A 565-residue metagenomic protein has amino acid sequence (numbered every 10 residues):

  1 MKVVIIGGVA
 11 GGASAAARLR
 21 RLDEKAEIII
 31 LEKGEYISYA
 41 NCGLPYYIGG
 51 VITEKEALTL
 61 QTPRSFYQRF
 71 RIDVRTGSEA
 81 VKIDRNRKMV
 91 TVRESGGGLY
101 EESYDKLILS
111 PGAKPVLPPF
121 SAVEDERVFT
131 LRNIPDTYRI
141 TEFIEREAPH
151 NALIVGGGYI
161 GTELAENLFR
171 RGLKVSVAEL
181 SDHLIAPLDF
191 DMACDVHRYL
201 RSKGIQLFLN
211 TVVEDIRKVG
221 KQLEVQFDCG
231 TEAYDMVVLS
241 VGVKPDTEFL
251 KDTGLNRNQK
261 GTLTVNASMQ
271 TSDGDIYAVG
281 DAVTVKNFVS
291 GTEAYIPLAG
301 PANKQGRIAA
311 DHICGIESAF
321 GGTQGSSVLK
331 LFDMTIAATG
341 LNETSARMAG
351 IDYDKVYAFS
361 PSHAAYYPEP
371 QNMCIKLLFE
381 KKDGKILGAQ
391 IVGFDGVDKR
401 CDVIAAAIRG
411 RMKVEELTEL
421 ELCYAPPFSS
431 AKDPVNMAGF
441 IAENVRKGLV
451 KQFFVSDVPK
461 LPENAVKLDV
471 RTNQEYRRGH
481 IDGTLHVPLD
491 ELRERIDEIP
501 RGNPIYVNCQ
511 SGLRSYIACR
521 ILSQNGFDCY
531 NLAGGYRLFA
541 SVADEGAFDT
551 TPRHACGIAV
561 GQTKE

Functional and structural regions predicted by a protein language model:
M1, G8, A282-F394, P426-S430 (+2 more regions): Mid-to-C-terminal Rossmann-like scaffold of FAD/NAD(P)H-dependent oxidoreductases
M1-R75, V116, A165-L188, S326 (+3 more regions): Beta1-alpha1 glycine-rich phosphate/pyrophosphate-binding loop at the start of Rossmann-like nucleotide-binding domains
R18-K106, D189-Q206, E343-S345, M437 (+1 more regions): N-terminal Rossmann-like dinucleotide/flavin-binding domain of flavoprotein oxidoreductases that bind FAD/FMN
K25-E27, R69, R75-S95, E102 (+2 more regions): A Rossmann-like FAD-binding core segment of flavoenzymes
T59, N151-L153, Y159-R217, L298-A302 (+2 more regions): Rossmann-like dinucleotide-binding cores of NAD(P)H-dependent redox enzymes
L109-R171, Q206-L207, Q259, V265-A267 (+2 more regions): Glycine-rich dinucleotide-binding loop and its adjacent helix/turn
E124-A148, E224, T231-I308, V403 (+1 more regions): FAD-site-proximal beta/loop scaffold in flavoenzymes
E415-P426, S430-S456, K460-V466, N473-Y506 (+1 more regions): Rhodanese-like catalytic fold shared by cysteine-dependent sulfurtransferases and DSP/PTP-type phosphatases
